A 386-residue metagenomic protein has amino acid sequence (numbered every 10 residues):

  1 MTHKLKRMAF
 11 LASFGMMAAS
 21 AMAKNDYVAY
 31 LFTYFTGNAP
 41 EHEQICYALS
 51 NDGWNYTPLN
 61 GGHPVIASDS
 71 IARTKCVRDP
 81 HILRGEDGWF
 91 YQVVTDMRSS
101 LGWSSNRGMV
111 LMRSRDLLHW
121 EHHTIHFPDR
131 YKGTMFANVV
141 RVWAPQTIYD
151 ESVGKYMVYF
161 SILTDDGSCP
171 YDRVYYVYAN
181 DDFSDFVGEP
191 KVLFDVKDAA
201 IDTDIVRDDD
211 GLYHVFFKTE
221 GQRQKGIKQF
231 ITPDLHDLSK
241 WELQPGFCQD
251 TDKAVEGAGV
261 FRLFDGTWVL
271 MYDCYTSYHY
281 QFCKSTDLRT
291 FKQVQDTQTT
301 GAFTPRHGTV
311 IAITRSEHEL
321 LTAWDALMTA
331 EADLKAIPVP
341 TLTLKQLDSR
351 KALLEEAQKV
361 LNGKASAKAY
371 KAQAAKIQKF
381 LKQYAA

Functional and structural regions predicted by a protein language model:
M1-F10: Bacterial N-terminal signal peptides that target proteins for export
T2-H3, S20, Q346: General helical secondary-structure elements
L5-K6, V77, S349, A375: Short, intrinsically disordered low-complexity segments
A12, F32-F35, I82, L334 (+1 more regions): Generic hydrophobic, helix-prone segments enriched in Leu/Val/Ile
S13-M22: Hydrophobic h-region of N-terminal signal peptides that target proteins for export in Gram-negative bacteria
M22-T329: Carbohydrate-active catalytic/glycan-binding domains of CAZyme proteins, especially the secreted or lumenal ectodomains
A323-A386: Beta-rich interaction/scaffold domains
